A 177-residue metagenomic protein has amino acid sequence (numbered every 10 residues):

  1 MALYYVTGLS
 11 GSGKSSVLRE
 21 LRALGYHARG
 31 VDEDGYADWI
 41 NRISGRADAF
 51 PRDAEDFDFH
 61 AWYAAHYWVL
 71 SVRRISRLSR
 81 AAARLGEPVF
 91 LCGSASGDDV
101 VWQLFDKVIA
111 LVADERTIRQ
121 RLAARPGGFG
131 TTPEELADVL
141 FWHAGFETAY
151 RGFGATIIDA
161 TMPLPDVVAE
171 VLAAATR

Functional and structural regions predicted by a protein language model:
G8: The Walker A (P-loop) glycine that initiates the GxxxxGKT/S ATP-binding motif of P-loop NTPases
G13: Conserved glycine(s) of the Walker
S16: Conserved Walker
R19-R73: Conserved substrate/cofactor phosphate-moiety recognition/catalytic segment in nucleotide-dependent phosphotransferases
V69-R73, P88-S94, A137-F141: Short gly/ser/thr-rich secondary-structure transition/capping motifs
A83, L91-F129: ATP-dependent NMP and nucleoside kinases share a basic, alpha-helical "lid"
D98, G127-A173, R177: Small-molecule kinase domains that catalyze NTP-dependent phosphoryl transfer to phosphate-bearing small molecules
